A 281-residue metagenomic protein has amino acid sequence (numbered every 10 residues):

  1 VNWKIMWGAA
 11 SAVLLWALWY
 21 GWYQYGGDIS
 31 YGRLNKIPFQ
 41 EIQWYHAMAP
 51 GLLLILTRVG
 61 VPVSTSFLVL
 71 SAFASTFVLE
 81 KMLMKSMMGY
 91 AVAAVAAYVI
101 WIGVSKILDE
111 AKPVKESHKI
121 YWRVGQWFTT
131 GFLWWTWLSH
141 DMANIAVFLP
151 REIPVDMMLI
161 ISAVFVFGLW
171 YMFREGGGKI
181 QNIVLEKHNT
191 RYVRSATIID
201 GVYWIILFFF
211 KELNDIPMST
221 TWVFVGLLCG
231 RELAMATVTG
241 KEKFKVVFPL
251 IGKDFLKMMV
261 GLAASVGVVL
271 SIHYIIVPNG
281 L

Functional and structural regions predicted by a protein language model:
V1-L281: Multi-pass alpha-helical transmembrane bundle typical of ion/small-solute transporters and intramembrane aspartyl
